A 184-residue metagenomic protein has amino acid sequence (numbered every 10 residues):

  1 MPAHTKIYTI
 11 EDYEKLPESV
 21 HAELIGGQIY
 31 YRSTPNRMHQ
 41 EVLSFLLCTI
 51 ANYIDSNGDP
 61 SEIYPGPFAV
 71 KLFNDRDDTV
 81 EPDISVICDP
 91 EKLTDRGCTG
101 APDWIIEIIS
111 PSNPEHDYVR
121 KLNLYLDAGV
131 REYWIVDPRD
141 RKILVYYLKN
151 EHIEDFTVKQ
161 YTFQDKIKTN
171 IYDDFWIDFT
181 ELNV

Functional and structural regions predicted by a protein language model:
M1-V184: Gly/Pro/Ser/Thr-rich low-complexity, intrinsically disordered segments predominantly at protein N-termini
